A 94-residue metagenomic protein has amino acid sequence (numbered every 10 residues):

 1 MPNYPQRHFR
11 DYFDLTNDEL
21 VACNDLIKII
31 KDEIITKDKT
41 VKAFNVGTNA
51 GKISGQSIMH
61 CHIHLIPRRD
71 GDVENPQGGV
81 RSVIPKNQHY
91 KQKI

Functional and structural regions predicted by a protein language model:
M1-I94: HIT superfamily nucleotide-processing domains
